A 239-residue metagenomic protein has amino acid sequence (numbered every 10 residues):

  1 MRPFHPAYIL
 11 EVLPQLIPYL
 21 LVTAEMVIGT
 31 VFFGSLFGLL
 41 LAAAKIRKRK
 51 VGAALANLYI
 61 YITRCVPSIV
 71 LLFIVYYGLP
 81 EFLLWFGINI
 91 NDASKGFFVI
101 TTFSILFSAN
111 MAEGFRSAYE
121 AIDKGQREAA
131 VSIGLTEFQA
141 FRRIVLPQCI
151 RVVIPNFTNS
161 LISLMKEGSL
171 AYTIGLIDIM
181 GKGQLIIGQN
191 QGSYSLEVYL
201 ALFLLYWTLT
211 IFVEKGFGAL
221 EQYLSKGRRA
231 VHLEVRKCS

Functional and structural regions predicted by a protein language model:
M1-S239: Transmembrane alpha-helices and adjacent helix-loop boundaries
